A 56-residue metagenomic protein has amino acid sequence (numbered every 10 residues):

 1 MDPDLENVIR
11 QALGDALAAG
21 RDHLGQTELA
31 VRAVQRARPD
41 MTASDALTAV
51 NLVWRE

Functional and structural regions predicted by a protein language model:
M1-E56: C-terminal alpha-helical interaction appendages
